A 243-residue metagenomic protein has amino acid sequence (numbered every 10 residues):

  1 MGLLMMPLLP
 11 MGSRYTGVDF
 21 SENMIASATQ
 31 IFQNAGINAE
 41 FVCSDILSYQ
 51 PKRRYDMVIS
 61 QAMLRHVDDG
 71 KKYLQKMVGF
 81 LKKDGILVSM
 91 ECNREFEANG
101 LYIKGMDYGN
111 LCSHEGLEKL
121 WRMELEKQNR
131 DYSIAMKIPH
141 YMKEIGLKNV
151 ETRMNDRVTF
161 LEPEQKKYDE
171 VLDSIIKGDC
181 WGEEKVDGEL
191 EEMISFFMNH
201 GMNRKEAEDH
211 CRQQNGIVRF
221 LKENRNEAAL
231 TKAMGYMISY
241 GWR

Functional and structural regions predicted by a protein language model:
M1-S48: Class I SAM-dependent methyltransferase SAM/SAH-binding core
L47-V58: A short acidic, Gly/Pro-enriched loop at the edge of an enzyme's catalytic core that lines a small-molecule cofactor
D56-K71: A short SAM/SAH-binding and catalytic strip from SAM-dependent methyltransferases
K71-I86: A short glycine-rich, Lys/Arg-flanked "PGG" loop and its adjoining helix->strand segment in the class I
S89-E91: Acidic carboxylate diad motif detector
N93-E183: Conserved catalytic/acceptor-binding region of the Class I
Y132, M136, V150-R243: Conserved Class I S-adenosyl-L-methionine
